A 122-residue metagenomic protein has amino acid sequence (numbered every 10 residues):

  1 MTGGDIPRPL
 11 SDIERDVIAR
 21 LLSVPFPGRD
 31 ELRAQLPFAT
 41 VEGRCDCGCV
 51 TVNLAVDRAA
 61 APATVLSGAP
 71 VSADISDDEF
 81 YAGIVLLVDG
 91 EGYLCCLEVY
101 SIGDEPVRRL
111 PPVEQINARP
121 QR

Functional and structural regions predicted by a protein language model:
M1-S72, R109-R122: N-terminal domain-onset segments
S76-R122: Short, compact, well-ordered microdomains
